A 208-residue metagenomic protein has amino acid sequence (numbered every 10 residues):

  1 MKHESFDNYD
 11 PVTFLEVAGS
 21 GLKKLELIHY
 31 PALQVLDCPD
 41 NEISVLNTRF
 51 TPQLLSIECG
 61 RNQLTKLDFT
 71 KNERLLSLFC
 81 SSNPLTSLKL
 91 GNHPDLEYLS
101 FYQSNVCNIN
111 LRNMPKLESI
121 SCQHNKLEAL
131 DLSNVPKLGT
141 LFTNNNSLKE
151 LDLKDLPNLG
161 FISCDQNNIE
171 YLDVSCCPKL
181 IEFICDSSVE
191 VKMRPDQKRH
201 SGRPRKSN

Functional and structural regions predicted by a protein language model:
M1-I43, F50: LRR N-terminal entry segment and analogous cap-like coil->beta motifs
E4, L25, L46, L67 (+7 more regions): Canonical leucine-rich repeat
P11, Y30-Q34, F50-L55, K71-L76 (+5 more regions): Short "repeat-start/strand-capping" segments in structured domains, especially the N-termini of parallel beta-helix
T13-V17, L36-C38, L55-C59, L76-C80 (+7 more regions): Conserved hydrophobic beta-strand positions in leucine-rich repeat
S20, N41, N62, N83 (+5 more regions): Consensus "Asn ladder" position of solenoid repeat domains
D37-Q103: A generic tandem-repeat structural signature
P157, F161-N208: Leucine-rich solenoid repeat scaffolds
